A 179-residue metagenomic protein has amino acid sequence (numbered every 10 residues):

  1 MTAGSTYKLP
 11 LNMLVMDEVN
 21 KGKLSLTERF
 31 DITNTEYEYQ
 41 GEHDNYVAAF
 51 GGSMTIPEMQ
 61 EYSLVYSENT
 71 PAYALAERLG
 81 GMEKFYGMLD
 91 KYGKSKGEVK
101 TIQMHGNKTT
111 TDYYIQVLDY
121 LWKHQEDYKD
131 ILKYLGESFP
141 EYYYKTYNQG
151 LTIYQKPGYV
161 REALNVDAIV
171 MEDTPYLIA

Functional and structural regions predicted by a protein language model:
T2-F30, S63, I178: Active-site SXXK
V19-P57, A76-E77: Active-site-proximal loop and beta-strand segments within enzyme catalytic domains
T35, S63-S67, L75-R78, G136 (+3 more regions): Active-site-proximal beta-strand/loop segments in catalytic clefts of secreted hydrolases
Y37-N45, N69-P71, K96-V99, E141-K145: Secretory-pathway/luminal and periplasmic proteins that interact with or process carbohydrate-rich
A48-D130, Y134: Active-site-adjacent helix/loop patches that line small-molecule binding or acyl-intermediate pockets
D130-Y134, S138-P140, V160: Surface-exposed substrate-engagement region within the catalytic domains of secreted or surface-exposed extracellular
Y142-A179: Short, Gly/Ser/Thr-enriched beta-strand-loop segments that form substrate-interacting elements of hydrolase/peptidase
